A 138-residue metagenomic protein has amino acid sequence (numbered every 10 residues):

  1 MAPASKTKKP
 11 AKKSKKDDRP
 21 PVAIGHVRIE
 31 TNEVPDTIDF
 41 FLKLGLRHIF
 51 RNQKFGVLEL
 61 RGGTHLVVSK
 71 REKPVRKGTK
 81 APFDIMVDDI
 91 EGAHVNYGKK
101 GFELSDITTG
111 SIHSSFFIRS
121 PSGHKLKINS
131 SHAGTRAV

Functional and structural regions predicted by a protein language model:
A2-K6, R47-K80, R119, K125-H132: Conserved short beta-strand elements that form part of the metal-binding/catalytic scaffold of enzyme active sites
A2-P20, V95-V138: Vicinal oxygen chelate
A11, F40, K70-K73: N-terminal short leaders/motifs
P21-V22, R28-L66: Core segments of cupin and vicinal oxygen chelate
A23-N32, K73-K100, S114-R119, H124: Vicinal oxygen chelate
V34-P35, K43, V57-E59, P82-D84 (+2 more regions): A general secondary-structure boundary signal
L42, N52, T79, G110-I112: Residues that act as N-cap/strand-start positions at coil-to-secondary-structure junctions
H48-F50, V67-S69, I85-D89, F102-D106 (+2 more regions): Short, low-complexity, polar/charged sequence segments that are solvent-exposed and flexible
